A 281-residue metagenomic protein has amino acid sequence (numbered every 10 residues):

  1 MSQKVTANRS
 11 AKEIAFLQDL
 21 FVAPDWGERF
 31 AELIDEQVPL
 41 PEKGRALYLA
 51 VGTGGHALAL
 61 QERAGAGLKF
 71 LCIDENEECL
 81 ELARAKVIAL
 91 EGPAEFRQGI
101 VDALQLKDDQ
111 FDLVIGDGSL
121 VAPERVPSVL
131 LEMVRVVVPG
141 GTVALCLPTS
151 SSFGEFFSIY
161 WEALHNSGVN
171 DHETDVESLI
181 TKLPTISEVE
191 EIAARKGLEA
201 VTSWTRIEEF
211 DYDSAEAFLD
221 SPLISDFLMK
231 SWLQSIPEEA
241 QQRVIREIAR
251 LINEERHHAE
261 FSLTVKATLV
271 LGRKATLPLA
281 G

Functional and structural regions predicted by a protein language model:
M1-L17: N-terminal, positively charged/glycine-rich alpha-helical extensions of SAM-dependent methyltransferases
P24-K43, A59: Conserved alpha-helix/loop element of class I SAM-dependent methyltransferases that forms part of the SAM/SAH-binding
R45-L104, S128: Class I SAM-dependent methyltransferase SAM/SAH-binding core
G65, P123-E124, V137-P139: Helix-to-beta-strand junctions that scaffold the AdoMet/dcAdoMet cofactor pocket in Class I SAM-dependent enzymes
D102-V114: A short acidic, Gly/Pro-enriched loop at the edge of an enzyme's catalytic core that lines a small-molecule cofactor
D112-P127, L147: A short SAM/SAH-binding and catalytic strip from SAM-dependent methyltransferases
P127, G140-D213: Conserved catalytic/acceptor-binding region of the Class I
V201-H257: C-terminal helical/coil "lid" or tail adjacent to the Rossmann-like core of SAM-dependent
